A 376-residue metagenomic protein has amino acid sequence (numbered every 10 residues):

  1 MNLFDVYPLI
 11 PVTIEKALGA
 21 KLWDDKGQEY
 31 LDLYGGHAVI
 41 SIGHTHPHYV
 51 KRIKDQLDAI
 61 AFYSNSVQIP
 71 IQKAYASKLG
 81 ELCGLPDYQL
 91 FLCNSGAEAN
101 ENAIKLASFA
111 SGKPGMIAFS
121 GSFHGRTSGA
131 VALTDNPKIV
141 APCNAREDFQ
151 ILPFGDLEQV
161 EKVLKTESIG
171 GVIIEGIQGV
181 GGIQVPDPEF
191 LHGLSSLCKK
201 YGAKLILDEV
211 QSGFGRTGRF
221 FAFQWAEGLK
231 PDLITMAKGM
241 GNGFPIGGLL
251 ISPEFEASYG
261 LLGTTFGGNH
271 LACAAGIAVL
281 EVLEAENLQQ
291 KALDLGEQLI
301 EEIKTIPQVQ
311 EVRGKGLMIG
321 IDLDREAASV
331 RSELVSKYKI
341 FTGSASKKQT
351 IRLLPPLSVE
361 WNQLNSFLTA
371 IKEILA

Functional and structural regions predicted by a protein language model:
M1-A376: Conserved N-terminal phosphate-binding loop of PLP-dependent enzymes in the Aspartate aminotransferase
